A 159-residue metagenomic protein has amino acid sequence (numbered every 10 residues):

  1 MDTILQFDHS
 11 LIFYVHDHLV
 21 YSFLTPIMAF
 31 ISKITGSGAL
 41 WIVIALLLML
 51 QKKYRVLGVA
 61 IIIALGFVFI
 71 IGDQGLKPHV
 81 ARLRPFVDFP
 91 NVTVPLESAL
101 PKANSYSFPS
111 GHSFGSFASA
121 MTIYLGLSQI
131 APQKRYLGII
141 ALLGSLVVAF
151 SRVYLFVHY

Functional and structural regions predicted by a protein language model:
M1-L40, D73-A103: N-terminal transmembrane-helix/juxtamembrane module of multi-pass inner/ER membrane proteins
T3-Y14, L57-I62, F86-V87, Y106-A118: Hydrophobic alpha-helical transmembrane segments
D17-Y21, K33-S37, K52, Q129 (+2 more regions): Membrane-interface junctions
V43-G72, G138: Interfacial segments of alpha-helical transmembrane regions
L48, G72, L76-A81, Y124 (+1 more regions): Membrane-water interface at transmembrane helix exits
L65-D73, S145-V148, R152: Alpha-helical transmembrane segments of multi-pass membrane proteins
L96-Y159: Membrane-embedded catalytic cores of phosphoryl/pyrophosphoryl-handling enzymes
